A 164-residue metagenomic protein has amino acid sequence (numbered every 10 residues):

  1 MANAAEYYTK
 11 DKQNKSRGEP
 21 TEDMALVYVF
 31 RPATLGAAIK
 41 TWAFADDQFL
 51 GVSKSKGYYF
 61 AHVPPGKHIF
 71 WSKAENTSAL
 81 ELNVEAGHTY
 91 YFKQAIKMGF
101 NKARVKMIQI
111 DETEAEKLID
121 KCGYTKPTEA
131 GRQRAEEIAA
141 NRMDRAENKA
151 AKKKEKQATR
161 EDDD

Functional and structural regions predicted by a protein language model:
M1-D164: Short loop/turn and low-complexity linker motifs enriched in small/turn-promoting residues
